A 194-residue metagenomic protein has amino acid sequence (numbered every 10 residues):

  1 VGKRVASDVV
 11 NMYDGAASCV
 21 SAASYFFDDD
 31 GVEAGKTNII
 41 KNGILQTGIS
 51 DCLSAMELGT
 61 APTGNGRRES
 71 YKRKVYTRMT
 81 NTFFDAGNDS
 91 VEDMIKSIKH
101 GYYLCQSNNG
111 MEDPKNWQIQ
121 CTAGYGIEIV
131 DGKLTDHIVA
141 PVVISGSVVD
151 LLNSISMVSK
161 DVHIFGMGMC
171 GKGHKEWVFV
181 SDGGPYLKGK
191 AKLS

Functional and structural regions predicted by a protein language model:
V1-S194: N-terminal small-residue-enriched
